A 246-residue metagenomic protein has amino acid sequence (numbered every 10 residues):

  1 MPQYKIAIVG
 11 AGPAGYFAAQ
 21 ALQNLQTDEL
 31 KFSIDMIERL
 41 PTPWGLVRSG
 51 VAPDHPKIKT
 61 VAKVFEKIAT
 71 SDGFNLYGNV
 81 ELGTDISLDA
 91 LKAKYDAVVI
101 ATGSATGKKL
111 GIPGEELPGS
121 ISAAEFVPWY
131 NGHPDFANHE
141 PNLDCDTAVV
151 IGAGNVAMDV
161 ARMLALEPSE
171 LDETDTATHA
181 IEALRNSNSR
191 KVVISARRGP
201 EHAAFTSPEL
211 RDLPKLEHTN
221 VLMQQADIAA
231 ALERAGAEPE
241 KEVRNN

Functional and structural regions predicted by a protein language model:
M1-I6, N24-T27, P56-E66, K108-N131: Extreme N-terminal leader/targeting segments of oxidoreductases
P2-G12, D144-I151: Beta1/beta-strand and adjacent pyrophosphate-binding region of the FAD-binding site in flavoprotein oxidoreductases
I6-D28, M158-L164: N-terminal Rossmann-like FAD-binding beta1-loop-alpha1 element of flavoenzymes
A14, T42, A105, V156 (+1 more regions): Conserved Rossmann-like nucleotide-cofactor binding loop
Q26-S33, M158, R162-N246: Dinucleotide-binding/catalytic capping subdomain of oxidoreductase cores
S33, L40-A97, R244-N246: N-terminal Rossmann-like dinucleotide/flavin-binding domain of flavoprotein oxidoreductases that bind FAD/FMN
D96-G103, V149-I151: Short hydrophobic core segments
G107-N186: Glycine-rich dinucleotide-binding loop and its adjacent helix/turn
